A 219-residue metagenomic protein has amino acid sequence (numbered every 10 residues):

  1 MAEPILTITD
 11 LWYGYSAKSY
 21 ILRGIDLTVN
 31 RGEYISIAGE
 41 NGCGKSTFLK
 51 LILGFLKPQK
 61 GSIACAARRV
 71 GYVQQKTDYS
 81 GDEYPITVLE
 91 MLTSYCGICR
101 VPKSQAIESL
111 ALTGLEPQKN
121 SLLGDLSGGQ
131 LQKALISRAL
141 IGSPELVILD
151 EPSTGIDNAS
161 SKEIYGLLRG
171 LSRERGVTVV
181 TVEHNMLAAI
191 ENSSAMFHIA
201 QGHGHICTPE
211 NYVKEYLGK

Functional and structural regions predicted by a protein language model:
M1-I8, W12-G24: A short, flexible loop at the N-terminus of ABC-type nucleotide-binding domains that lies
L53: Helix-to-loop junction immediately C-terminal to a conserved catalytic motif
K103-Q118: Conserved ABC ATPase "signature" region
L122-L126: Conserved ABC ATPase signature
V147-E151: Catalytic Walker B motif of ABC-type/P-loop ATPase nucleotide-binding domains
E183-H184: H-loop/switch region of ABC-family ATPase nucleotide-binding domains
G202-K219: Conserved beta-strand-loop-alpha-helix hinge in the C-terminal portion of ABC ATPase nucleotide-binding domains
